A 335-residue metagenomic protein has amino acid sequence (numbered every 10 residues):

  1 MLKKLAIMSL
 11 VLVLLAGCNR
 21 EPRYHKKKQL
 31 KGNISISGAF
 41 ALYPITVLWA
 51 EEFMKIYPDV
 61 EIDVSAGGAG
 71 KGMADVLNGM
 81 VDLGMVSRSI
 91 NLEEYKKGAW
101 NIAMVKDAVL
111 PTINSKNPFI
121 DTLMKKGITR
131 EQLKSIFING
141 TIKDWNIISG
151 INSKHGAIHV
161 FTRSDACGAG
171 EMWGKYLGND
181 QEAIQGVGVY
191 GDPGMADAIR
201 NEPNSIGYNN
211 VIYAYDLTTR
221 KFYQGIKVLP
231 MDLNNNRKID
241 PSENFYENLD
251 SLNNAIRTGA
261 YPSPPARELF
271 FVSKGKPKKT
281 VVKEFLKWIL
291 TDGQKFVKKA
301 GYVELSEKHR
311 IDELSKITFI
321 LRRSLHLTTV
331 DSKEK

Functional and structural regions predicted by a protein language model:
M1-K4: Positively charged n-region of N-terminal signal peptides that target proteins for export
I7-C18: Hydrophobic h-region of N-terminal signal peptides that target proteins for export in Gram-negative bacteria
C18-K335: Flexible loop/hinge segments at secondary-structure junctions
